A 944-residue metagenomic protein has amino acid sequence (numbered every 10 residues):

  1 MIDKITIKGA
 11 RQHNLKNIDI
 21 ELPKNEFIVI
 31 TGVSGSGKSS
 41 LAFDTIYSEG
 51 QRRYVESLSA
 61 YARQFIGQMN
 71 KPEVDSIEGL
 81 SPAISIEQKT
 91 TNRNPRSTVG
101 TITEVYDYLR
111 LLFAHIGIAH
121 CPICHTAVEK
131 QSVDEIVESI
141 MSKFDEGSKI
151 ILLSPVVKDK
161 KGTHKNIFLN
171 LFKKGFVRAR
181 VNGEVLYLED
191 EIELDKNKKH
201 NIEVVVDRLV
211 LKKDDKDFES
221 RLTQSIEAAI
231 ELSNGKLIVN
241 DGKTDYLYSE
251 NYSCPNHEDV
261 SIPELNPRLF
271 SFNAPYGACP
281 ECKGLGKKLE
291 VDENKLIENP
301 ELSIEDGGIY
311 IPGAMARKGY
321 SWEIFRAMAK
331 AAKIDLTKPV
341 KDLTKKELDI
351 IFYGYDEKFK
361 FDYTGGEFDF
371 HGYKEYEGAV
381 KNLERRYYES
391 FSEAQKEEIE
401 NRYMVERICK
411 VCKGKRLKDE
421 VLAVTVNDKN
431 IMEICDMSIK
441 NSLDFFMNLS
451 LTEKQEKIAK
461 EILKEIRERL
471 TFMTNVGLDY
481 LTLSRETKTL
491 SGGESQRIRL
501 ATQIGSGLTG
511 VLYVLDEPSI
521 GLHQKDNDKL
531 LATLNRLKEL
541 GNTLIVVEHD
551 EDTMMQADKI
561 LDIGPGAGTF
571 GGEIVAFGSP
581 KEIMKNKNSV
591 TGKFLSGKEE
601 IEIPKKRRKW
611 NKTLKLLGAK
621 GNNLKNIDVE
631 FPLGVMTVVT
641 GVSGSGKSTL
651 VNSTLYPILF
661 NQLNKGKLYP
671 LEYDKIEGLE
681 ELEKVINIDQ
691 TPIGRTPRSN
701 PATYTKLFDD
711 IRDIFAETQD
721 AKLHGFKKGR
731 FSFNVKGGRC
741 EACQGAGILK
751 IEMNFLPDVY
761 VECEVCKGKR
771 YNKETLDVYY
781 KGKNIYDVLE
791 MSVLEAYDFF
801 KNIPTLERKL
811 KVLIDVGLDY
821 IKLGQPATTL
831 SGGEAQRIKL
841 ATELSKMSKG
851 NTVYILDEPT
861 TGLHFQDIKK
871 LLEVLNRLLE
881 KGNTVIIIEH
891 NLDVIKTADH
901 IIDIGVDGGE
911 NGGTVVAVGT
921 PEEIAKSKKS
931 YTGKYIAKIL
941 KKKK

Functional and structural regions predicted by a protein language model:
M1-K944: Conserved phosphate-binding elements of NTP-dependent enzyme cores
